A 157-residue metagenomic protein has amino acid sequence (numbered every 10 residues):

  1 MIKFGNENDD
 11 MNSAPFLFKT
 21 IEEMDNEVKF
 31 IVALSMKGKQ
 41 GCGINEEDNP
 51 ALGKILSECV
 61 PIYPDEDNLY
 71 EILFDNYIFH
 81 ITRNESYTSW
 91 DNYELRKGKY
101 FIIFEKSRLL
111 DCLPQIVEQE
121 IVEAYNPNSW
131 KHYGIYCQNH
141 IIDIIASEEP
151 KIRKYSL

Functional and structural regions predicted by a protein language model:
M1-L157: Surface-exposed, interaction-prone regions used to assemble/regulate multi-protein complexes
